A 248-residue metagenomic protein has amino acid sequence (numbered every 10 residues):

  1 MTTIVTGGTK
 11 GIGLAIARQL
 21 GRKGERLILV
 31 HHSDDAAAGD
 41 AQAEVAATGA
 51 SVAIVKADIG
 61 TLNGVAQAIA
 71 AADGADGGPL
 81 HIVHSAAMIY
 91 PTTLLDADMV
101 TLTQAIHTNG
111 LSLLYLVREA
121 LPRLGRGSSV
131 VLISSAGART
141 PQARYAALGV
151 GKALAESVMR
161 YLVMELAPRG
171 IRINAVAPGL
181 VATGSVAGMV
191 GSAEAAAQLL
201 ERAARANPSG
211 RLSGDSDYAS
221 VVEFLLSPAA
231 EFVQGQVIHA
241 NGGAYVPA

Functional and structural regions predicted by a protein language model:
T9-K10: Conserved glycine-rich cofactor-binding loop
E25-D40: Conserved glycine-rich Rossmann-like NAD(P)H-binding loop of the short-chain dehydrogenase/reductase
T93-A105, A203: Substrate-binding pocket helix/loop in short-chain dehydrogenase/reductase
V131-P168, L180-V181: Catalytic loop of short-chain dehydrogenase/reductase
T140, E223, Q234-A248: Short C-terminal tail/terminal secondary-structure segment of NAD(P)H-dependent dehydrogenase/reductase domains
A167, R172, V233-G235: Short, small/polar-rich loop/turn modules that mediate ligand/substrate recognition or access, typified
P178-G188: Short, flexible catalytic-loop segment of classical short-chain dehydrogenase/reductase
